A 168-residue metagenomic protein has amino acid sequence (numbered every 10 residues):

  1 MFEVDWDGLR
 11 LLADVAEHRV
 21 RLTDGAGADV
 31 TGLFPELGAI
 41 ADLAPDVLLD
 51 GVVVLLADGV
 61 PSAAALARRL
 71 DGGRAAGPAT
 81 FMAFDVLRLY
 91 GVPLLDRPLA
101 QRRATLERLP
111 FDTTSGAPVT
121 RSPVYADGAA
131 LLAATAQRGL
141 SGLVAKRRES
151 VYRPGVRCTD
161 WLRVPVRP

Functional and structural regions predicted by a protein language model:
M1-P168: Catalytic cores of nucleic-acid ligases and guanylyltransferases
